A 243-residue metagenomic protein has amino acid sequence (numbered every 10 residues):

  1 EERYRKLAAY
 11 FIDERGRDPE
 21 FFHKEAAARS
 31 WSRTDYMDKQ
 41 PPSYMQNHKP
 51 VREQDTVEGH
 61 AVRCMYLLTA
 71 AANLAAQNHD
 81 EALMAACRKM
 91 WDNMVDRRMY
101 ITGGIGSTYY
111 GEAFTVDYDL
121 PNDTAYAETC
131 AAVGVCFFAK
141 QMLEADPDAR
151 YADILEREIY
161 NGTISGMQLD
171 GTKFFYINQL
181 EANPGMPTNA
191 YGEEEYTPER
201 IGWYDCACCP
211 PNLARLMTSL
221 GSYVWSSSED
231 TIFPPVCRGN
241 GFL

Functional and structural regions predicted by a protein language model:
E1-L243: Glycan-recognition and catalytic cores of secretory/periplasmic carbohydrate-active enzymes
